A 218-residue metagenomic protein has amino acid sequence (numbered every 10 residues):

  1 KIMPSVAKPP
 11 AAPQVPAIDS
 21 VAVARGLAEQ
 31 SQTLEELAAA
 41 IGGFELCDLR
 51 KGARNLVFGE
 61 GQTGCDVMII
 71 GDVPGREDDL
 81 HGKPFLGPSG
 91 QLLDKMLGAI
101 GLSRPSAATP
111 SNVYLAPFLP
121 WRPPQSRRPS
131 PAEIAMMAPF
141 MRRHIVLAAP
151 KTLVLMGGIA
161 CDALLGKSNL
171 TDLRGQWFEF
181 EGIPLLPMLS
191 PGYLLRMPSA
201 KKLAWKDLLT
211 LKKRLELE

Functional and structural regions predicted by a protein language model:
K1-E218: A polyanion-binding, active-site-adjacent surface
